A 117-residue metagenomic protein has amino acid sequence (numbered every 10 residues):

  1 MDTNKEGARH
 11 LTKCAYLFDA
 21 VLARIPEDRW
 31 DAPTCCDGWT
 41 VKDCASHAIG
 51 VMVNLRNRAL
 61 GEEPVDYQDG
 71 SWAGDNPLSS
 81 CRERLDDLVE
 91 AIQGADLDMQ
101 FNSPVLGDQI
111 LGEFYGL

Functional and structural regions predicted by a protein language model:
M1-L117: Aromatic-glycine hotspot motif
